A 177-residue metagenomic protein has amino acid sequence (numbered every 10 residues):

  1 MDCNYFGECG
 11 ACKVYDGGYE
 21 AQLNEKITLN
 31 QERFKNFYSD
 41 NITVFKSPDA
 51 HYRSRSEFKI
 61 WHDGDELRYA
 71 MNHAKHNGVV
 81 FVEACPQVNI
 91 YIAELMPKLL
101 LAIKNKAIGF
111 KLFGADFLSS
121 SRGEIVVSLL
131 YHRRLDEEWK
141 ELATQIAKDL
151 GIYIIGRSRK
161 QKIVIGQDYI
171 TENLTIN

Functional and structural regions predicted by a protein language model:
M1-N177: Accessory RNA-recognition modules of RNA-modification enzymes
